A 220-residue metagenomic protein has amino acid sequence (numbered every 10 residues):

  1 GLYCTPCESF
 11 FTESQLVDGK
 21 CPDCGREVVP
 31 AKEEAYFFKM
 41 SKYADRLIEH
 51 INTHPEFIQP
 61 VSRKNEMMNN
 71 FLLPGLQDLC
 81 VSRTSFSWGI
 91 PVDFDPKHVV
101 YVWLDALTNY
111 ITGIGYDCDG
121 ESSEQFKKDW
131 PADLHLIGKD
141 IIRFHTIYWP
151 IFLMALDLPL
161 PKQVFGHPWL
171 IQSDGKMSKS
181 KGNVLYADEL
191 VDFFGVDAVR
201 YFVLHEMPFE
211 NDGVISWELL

Functional and structural regions predicted by a protein language model:
G1-Q15: Cys/His-rich Zn2+-binding cysteine-cluster or related metal-binding knuckle/ribbon modules and their
Y3-P6, K20-L220: Structured secondary-structure scaffolds
